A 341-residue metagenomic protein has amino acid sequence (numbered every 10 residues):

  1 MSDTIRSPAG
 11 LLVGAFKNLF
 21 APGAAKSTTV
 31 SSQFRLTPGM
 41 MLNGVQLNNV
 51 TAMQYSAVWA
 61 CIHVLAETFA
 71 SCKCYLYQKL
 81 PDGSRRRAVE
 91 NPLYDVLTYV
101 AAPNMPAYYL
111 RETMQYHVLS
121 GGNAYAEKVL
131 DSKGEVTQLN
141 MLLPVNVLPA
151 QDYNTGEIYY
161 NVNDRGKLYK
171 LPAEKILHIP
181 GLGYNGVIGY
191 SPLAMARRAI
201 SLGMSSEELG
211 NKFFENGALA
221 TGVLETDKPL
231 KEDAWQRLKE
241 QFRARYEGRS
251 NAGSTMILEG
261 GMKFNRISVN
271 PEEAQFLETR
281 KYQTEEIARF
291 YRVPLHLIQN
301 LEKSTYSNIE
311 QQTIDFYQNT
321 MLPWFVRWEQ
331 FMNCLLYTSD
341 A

Functional and structural regions predicted by a protein language model:
M1-F276, R280-Y282, E286-R289, V293-H296 (+3 more regions): Structured, contiguous alpha/beta core segments that scaffold functional sites
A252, Q311, F331: Active-site lining segments that contact anionic ligands and/or coordinate catalytic metals
K303-N319: Short amphipathic alpha-helical segments at helix boundaries and their inter-helical linkers
Y317-Q318, L322, N333: Conserved nucleotide- and phosphate/pyrophosphate-binding catalytic cores in adenylate/nucleotidyl-handling enzymes
F325: Short amphipathic alpha-helical/adjacent loop interface patches that line ligand and macromolecule-binding sites
C334-A341: Residue-level detector of conserved catalytic or cofactor/ligand-binding positions in enzyme active sites
